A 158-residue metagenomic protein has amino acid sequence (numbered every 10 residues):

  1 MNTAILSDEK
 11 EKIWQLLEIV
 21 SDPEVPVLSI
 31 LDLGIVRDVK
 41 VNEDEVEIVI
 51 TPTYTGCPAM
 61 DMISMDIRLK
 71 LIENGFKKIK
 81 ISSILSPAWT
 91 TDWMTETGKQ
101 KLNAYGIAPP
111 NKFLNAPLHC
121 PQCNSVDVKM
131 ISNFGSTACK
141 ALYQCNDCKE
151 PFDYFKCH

Functional and structural regions predicted by a protein language model:
M1-H158: Domain-level signature for proteins that mediate thiol-based redox and metal-cofactor handling
